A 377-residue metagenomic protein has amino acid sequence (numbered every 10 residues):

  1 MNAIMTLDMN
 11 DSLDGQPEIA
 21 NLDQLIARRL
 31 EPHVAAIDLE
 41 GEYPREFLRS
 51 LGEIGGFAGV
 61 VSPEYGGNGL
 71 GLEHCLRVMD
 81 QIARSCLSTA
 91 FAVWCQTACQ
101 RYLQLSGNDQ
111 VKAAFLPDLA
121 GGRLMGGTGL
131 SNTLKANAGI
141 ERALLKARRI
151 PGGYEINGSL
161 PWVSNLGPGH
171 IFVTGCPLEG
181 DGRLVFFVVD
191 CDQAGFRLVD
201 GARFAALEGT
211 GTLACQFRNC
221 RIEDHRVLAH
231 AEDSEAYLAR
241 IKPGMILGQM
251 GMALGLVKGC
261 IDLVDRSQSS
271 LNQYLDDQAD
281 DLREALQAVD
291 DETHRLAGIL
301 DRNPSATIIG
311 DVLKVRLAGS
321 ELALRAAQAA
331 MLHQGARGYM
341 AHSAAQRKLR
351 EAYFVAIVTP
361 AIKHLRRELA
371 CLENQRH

Functional and structural regions predicted by a protein language model:
M1-G15, H364-H377: Intrinsic disorder at enzyme termini
E31-L39, S269, Q287-E321, Q328-M340: C-terminal helix-coil-helix/basic helical segment that borders enzyme active sites and/or dimer interfaces and provides
Y43-E53, F57-N157: Glycine-rich flavin
L70-E73, R149, R226-E235, G335: Acidic-glycine-rich active-site phosphate/pyrophosphate-binding loop
A114-P117, L134-N137, L144-K146, L160-S164 (+2 more regions): A generic local secondary-structure boundary/capping motif
S159-R197: A short core secondary-structure module
A202-Q287: Glycine-rich beta->alpha junctions and the first turn(s) of the following alpha-helix
A336-H377: Glycine-rich phosphate/cofactor-binding loops in nucleotide/flavin-utilizing enzymes
